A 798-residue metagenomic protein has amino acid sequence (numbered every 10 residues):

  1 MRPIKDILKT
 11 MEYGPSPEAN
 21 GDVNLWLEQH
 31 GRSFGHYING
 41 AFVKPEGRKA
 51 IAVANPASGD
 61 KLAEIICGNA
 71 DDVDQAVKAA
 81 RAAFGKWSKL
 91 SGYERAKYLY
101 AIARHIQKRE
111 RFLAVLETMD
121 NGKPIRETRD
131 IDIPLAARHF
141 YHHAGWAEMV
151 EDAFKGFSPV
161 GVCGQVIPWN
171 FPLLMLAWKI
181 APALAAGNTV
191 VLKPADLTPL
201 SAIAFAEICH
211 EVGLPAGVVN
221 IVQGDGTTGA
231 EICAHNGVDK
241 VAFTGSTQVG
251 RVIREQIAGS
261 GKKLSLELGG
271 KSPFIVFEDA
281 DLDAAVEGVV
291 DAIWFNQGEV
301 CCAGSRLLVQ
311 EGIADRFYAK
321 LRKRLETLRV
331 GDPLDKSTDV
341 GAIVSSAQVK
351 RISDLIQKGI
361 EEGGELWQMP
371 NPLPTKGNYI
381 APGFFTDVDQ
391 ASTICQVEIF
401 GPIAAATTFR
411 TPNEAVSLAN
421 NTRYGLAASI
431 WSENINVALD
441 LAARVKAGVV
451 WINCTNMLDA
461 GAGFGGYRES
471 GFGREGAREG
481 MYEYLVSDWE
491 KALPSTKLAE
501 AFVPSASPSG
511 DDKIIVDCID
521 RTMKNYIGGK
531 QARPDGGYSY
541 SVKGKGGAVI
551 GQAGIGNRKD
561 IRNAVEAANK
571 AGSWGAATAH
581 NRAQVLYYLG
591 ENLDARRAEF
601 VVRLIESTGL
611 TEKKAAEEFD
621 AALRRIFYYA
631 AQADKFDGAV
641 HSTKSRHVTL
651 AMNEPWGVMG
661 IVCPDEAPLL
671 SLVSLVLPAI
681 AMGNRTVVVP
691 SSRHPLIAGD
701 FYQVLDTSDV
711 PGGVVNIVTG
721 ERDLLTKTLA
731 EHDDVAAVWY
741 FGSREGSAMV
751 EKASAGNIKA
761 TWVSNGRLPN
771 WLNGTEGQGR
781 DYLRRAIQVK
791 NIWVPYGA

Functional and structural regions predicted by a protein language model:
M1-E64, K97, A101, P134 (+10 more regions): Terminal low-complexity tails and localization/encapsulation signals of metabolic enzymes
G40, G59, S91, R95 (+18 more regions): Residue-level signal for inorganic ion chemistry
D60-V150, G547-K635: Glycine-rich loop-to-alpha-helix module at the N-terminal edge of alpha/beta enzyme cores
L62-G68, A83-K89, Q165, F274-F277 (+8 more regions): Short, well-ordered beta-strand elements within core beta-sheets of diverse protein domains
G145-A216, D239, Y538, K545 (+2 more regions): Conserved small-residue-rich beta-alpha loop and adjacent elements that most often cradle the phosphate/pyrophosphate
P182-L184, S201, I208, E231-I232 (+6 more regions): Hydrophobic/aromatic ligand-binding patch that stacks against planar heteroaromatic rings of cofactors or nucleotides
N220-D239, V648-T649, I717-T728, H732: A structured beta-alpha segment of the ubiquitous adenosine-cofactor-binding alpha/beta core
Q248-D389, P412, L418, K446 (+8 more regions): ALDH superfamily catalytic-core signature
